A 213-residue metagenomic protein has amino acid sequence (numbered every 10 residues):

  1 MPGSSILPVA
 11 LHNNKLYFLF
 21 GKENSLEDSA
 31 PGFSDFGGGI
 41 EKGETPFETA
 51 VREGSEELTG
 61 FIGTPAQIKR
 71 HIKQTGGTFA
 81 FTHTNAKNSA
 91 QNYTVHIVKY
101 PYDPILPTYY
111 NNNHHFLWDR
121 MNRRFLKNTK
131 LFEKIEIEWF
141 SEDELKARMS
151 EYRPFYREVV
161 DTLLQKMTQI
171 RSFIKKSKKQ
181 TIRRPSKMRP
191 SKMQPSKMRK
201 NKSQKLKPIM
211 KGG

Functional and structural regions predicted by a protein language model:
M1-F36, T64: N-terminal strand-loop-strand
P8-V9, I97-Y100: Hydrophobic side chains in beta-strands
N14, D103-L106: Residue-level signal for secondary-structure boundary sites
E23, G37-G38, Y100, E142: Active-site donor-binding loop signature of nucleotide-sugar glycosyltransferases
E27-P31, S89, Y93-V98, I105-R189 (+1 more regions): Nudix hydrolase/Nudix homology domain
D35-T78, H96: The catalytic Nudix box helix
G76-K87: Short amphipathic beta-strand and strand-loop transition segments with alternating hydrophobic
P195: Cationic, low-complexity basic patches in intrinsically disordered or flexible, solvent-exposed regions
